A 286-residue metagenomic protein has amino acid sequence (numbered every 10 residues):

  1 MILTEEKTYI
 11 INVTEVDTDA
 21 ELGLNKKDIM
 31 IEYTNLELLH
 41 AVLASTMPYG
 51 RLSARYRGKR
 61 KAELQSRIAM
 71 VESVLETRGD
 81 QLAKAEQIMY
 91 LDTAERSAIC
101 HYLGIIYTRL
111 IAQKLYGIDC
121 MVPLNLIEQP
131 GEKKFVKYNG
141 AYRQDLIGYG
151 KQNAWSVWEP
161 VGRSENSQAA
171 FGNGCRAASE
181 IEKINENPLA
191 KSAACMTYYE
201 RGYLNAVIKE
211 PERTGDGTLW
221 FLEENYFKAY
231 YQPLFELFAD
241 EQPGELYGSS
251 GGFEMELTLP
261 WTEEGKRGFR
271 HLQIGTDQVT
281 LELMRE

Functional and structural regions predicted by a protein language model:
M1-G58, G202-E286: Long, compositionally biased intrinsically disordered regions
I31-I111: Interdomain/boundary linker segments immediately adjacent to catalytic/signaling cores
S97-I105, V136-G140, I147: Short capping loops/turns at secondary-structure boundaries
Q113-C120, Y149-A154, N185-P188: Secondary-structure boundary elements
K114-Y138: A short acidic/basic microdomain associated with nuclease active sites
K133-V136, G140, A154-V157, R176: Long, hydrophobic alpha/beta structural blocks
D145-N166: Conserved catalytic cores of phosphodiester-cleaving nucleases, focusing on short active-site segments
G162-L222: Catalytic cores of nucleic-acid endonucleases
